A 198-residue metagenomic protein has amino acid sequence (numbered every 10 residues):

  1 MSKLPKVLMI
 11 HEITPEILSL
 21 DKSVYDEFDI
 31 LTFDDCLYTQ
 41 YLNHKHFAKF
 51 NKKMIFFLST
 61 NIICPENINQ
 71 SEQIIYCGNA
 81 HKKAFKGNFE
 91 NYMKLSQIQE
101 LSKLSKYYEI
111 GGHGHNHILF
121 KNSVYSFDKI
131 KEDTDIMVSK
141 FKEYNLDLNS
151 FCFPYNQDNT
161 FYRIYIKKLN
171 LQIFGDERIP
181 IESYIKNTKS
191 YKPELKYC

Functional and structural regions predicted by a protein language model:
M1-T32, L37-L42, F127-C198: C-terminal active-site subregion of NodB/CE4 polysaccharide deacetylases
P5-E12, F28, A48-D158: Metal-dependent polysaccharide deacetylase catalytic core of the NodB/CE4 family, i.e., the active-site-bearing domain
L42-N43, K121: Short, function-defining helix-loop hinge/capping sites that tune catalysis or transport
H46-K49, I185: Short loop/helix-cap segments at secondary-structure boundaries that form the rim of catalytic
